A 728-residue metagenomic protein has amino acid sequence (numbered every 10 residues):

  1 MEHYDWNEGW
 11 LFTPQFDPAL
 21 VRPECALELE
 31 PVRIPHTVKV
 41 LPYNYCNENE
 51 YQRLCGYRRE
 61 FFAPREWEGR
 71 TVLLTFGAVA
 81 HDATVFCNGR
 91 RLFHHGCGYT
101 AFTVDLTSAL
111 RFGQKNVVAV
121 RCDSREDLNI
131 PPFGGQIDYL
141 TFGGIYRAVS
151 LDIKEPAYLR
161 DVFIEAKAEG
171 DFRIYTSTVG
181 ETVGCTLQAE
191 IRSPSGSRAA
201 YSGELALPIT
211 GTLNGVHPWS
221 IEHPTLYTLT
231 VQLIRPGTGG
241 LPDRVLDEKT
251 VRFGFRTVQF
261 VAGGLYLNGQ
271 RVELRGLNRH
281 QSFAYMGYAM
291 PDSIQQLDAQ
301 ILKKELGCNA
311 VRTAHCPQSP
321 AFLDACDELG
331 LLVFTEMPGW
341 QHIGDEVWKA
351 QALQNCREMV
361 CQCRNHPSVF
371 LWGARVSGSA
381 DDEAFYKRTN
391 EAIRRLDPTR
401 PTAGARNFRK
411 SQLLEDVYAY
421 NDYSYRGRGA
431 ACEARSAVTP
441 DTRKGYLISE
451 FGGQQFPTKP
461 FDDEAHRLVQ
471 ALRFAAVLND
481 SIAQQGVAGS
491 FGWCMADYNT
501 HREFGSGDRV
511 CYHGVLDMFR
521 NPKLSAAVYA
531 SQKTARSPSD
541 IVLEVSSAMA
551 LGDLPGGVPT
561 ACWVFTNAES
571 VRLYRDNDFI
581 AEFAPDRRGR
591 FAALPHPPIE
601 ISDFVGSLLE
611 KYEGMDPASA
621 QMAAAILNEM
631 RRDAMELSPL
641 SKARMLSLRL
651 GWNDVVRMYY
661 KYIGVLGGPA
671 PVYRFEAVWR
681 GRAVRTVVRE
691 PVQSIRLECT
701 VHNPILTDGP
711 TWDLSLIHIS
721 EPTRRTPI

Functional and structural regions predicted by a protein language model:
M1-P42, R121, P194, A471-L478 (+3 more regions): Accessory carbohydrate-binding/adhesion or oligomerization-edge regions at the termini of glycan-active proteins
H3-F16, T37, N47-E48, Q52-L159 (+5 more regions): Accessory beta-strand-rich segments of carbohydrate-active enzymes
V38-A63, W67-T75, A80-C87, F93-G96 (+4 more regions): Active-site-adjacent substrate/metal-binding segments within catalytic domains of carbohydrate-active enzymes
C87, D171-G203, T560-E582, Y673-A677: Beta-strand-rich binding/interaction modules
R111-K115, G180-Q259: Extended acidic/polar, glycine-enriched regions that form or flank non-catalytic beta-rich accessory modules
R173-Y175, Q300-K304, A310-A527, Q532 (+3 more regions): Substrate-binding/catalytic cleft of secreted carbohydrate-active enzymes, primarily glycoside hydrolases
S531-A561, N567, R572, V687-S715: Short S/T/G/P-enriched beta-strand
H718, P722-I728: Single conserved hydrophobic/aromatic residue that forms the stacking wall/gate of nucleotide- or nucleobase-binding
